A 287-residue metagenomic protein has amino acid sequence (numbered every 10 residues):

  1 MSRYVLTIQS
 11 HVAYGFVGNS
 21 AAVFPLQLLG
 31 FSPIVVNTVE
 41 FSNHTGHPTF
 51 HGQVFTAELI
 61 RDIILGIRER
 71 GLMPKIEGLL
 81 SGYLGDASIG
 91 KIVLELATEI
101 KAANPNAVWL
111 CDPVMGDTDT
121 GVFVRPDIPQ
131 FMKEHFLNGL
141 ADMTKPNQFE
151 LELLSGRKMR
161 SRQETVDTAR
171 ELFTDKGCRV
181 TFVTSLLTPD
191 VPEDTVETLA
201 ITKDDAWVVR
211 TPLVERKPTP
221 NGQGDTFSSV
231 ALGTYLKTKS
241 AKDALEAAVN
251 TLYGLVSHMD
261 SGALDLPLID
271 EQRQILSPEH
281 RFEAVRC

Functional and structural regions predicted by a protein language model:
S2-C111, M115-T120, D270-R286: Conserved N-terminal subdomain of the carbohydrate kinase-like
I8-H11, T38, Y83-L84, L96 (+6 more regions): Fold-independent oxyanion-binding glycine-rich loops and adjacent beta-strand/coil segments at enzyme active sites
A13, W207-G222: Short pre-catalytic strand/loop immediately N-terminal to key active-site residues, enriched for Gly-Thr
V17, H47-T49, T120-R125, S155-M159 (+1 more regions): Short, solvent-exposed loop/turn segments at secondary-structure boundaries
F31, L65-M73, T98, A102 (+5 more regions): Generic secondary-structure signature for well-ordered alpha-helical cores
V122-V208, R216: Conserved phosphate/ATP/ADP-binding segment of small-molecule kinases
L153, K217-A241, L245: Short, small-residue alpha-helix embedded
K242-C287: Charged C-terminal helix
